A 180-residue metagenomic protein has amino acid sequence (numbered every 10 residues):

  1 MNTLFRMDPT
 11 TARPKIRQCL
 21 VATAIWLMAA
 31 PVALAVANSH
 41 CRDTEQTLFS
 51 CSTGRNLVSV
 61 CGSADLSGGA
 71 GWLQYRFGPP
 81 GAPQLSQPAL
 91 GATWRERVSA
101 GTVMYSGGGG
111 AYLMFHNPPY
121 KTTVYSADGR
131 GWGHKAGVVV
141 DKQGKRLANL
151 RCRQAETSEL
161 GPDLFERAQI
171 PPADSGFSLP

Functional and structural regions predicted by a protein language model:
T3-T23: Bacterial N-terminal signal peptides that target proteins for export
A29-V32: N-terminal signal peptide c-region/cleavage motif recognized by signal peptidases
V36-A100, Y112: N-terminal secretory signal peptides
F49, V103-A136: Short, structured surface segments that line ligand/substrate-binding pockets
T53-N56, P80, N117-Y120, Q143-K145: Glycine-centered tight beta-turn/hairpin loop motif at sheet-sheet or coil-to-beta transitions
S63-S67, A89-W94, A127-W132, C152-E159: A short, sequence-level motif marking secondary-structure junctions
P119, R130-R153: Contiguous hydrophobic, core-forming segments of folded domains
Q143-P180: C-terminal partner/receptor-binding element of secreted or periplasmic proteins
